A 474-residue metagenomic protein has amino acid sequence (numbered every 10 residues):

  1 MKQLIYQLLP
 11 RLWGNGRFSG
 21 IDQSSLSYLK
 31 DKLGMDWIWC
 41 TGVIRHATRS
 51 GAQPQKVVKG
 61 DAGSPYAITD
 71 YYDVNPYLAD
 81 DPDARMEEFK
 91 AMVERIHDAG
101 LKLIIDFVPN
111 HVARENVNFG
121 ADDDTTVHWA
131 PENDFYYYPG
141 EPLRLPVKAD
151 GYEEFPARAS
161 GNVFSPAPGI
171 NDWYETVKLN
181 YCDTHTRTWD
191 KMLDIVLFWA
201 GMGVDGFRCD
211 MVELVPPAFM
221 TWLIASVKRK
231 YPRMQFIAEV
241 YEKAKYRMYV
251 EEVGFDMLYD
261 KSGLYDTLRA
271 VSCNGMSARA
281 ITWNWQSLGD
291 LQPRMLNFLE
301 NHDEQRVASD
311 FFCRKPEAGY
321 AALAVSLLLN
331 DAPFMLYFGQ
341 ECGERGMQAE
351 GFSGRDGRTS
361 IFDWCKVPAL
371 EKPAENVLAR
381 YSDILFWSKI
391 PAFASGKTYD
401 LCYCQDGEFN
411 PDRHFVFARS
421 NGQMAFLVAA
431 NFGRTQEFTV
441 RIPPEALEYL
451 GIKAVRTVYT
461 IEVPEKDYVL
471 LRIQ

Functional and structural regions predicted by a protein language model:
M1-K102, N110-V112, V117-A121, H128 (+2 more regions): N-terminal structural segment of carbohydrate-active enzymes
L4-Y6, I38-C40, L103-I105, F207 (+4 more regions): Hydrophobic faces of well-ordered beta-strands that scaffold small-molecule active sites in alpha/beta enzyme cores
Q7-S19, A67-M86, Y174-T188, V204-L214 (+4 more regions): The substrate-binding groove and active-site-proximal loops of carbohydrate-active enzymes, especially glycoside
L8, C40, Y71, I96 (+9 more regions): Conserved, mostly hydrophobic/aromatic
T48-I68, P109-S165, E251-Y259, E350-T359: Aromatic- and acidic-residue-enriched segments that line the glycan-binding/catalytic groove of carbohydrate-active
D194-L197, D205-M295, V325, G343-D383 (+4 more regions): Active-site-proximal helices and loops of the catalytic beta/alpha 8
Y403-E445: Carbohydrate-binding surface patches
R456-Q474: C-terminal beta-strand-rich structural cap/linker in extracellular carbohydrate-active enzymes
